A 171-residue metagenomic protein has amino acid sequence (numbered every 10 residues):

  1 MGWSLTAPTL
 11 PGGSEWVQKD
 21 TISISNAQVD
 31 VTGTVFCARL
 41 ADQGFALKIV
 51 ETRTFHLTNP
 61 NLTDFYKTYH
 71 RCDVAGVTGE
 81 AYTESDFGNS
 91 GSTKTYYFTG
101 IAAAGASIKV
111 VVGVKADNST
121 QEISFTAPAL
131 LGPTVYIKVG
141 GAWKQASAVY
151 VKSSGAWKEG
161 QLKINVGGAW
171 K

Functional and structural regions predicted by a protein language model:
M1, P8, T34-R39, F45-K48 (+1 more regions): Extended low-complexity, serine/threonine- and proline-enriched intrinsically disordered segments
W3-F45: Short, compositionally biased P/S/T/A/G/V-rich stretches that sit at domain boundaries
G76-S90: Solvent-exposed serine/threonine-rich low-complexity stretches and specific carbohydrate-binding patches
S92-Y96, Q121: Short strand-edge motifs at loop-to-beta-strand transitions and within beta-strands of extracellular beta-rich domains
F98-A106: Surface-exposed, short loops/turns at beta-strand junctions within beta-sandwich domains
G105-A116: Short, aromatic- and glycine-rich surface loops/edge beta-strands on solvent-exposed regions
S119-L130: Edge beta-strands of extracellular beta-sandwich domains
A129-K171: Intrinsically disordered, compositionally biased repeat/linker segments
